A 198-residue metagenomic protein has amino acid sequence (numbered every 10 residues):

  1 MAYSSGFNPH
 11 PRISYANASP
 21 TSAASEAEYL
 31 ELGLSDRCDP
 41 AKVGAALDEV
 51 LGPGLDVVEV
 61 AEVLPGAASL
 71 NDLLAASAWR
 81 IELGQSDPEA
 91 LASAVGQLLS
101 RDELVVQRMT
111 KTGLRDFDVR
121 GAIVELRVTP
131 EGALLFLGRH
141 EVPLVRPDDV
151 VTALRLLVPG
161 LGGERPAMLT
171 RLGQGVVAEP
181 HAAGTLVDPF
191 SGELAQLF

Functional and structural regions predicted by a protein language model:
M1, L51-D56, P159-G163: Short secondary-structure junctions
Y3-S35, L64-P65: Short, charge-patterned binding micro-sites
H10-S19, V60-A68, T112-V128: Short amphipathic beta-strand starts and helix->beta connectors
E26-R80: Ordered, amphipathic secondary-structure segments that act as subunit-interaction surfaces in large macromolecular
S35-P40, S86-P88, H140-P143: Helix N-cap motif at beta-to-alpha junctions
P40-L51, A90-R101, D149-A153: Short amphipathic alpha-helices in soluble, non-transmembrane regions that often serve as interface/regulatory elements
W79-R115: A contiguous pocket-lining binding segment that forms or flanks enzyme active sites
S100-F198: Core RNA-modification/binding signature centered on pseudouridine synthases
